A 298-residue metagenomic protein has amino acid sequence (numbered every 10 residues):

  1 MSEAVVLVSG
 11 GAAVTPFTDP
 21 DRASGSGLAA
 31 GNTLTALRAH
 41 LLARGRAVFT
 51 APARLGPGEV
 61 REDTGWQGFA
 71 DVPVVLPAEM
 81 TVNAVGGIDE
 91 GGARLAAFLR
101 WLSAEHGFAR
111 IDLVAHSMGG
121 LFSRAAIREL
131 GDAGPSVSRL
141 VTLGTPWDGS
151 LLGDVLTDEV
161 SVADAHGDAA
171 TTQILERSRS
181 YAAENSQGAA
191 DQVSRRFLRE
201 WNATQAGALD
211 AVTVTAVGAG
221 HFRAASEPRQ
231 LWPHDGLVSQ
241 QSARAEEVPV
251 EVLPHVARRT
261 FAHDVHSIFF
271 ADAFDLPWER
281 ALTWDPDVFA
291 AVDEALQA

Functional and structural regions predicted by a protein language model:
M1-V114, M118-E159, A262-A298: N-terminal non-catalytic accessory region
R22, A30-G31, R100, I127-A298: Helical cap/lid subdomain of alpha/beta-hydrolase-fold lipid enzymes that gates access to the catalytic pocket
